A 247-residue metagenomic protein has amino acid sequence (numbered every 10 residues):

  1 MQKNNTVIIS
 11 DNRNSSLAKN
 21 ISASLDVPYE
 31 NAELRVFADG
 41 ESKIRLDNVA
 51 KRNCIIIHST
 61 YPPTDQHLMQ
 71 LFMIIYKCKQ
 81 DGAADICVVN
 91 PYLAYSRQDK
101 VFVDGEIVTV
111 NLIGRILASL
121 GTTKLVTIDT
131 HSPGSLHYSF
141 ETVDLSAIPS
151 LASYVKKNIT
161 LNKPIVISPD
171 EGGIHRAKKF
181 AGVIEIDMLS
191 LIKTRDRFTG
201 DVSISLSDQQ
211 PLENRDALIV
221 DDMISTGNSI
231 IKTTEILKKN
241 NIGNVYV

Functional and structural regions predicted by a protein language model:
M1-V247: PRPP-associated nucleotide enzymes
